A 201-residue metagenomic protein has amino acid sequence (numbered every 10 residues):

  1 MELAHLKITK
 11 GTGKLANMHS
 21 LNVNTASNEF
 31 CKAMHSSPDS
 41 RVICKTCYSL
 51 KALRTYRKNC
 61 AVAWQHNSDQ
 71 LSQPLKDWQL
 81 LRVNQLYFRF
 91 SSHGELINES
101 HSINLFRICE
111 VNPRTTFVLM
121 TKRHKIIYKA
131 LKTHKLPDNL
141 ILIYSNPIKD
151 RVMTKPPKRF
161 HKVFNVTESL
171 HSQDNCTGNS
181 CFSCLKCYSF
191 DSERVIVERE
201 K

Functional and structural regions predicted by a protein language model:
M1-K201: Class I S-adenosyl-L-methionine
